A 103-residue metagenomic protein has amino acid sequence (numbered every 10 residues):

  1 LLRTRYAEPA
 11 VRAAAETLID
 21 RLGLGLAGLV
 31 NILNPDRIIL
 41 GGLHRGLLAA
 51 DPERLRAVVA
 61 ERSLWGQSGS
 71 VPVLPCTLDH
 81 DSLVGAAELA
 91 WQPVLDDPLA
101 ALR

Functional and structural regions predicted by a protein language model:
L1-R103: ATP-binding/phosphotransfer module of carbohydrate and carboxylate kinases, centering on a glycine-rich
